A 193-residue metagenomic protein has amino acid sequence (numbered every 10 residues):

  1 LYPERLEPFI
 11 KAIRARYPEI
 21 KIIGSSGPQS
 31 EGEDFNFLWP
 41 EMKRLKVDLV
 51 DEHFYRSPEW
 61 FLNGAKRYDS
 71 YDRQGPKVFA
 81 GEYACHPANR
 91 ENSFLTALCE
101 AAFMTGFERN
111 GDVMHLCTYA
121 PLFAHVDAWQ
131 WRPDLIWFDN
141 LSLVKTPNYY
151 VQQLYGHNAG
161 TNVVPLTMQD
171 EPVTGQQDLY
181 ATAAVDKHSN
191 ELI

Functional and structural regions predicted by a protein language model:
L1-N110: Active-site neighborhood of glycoside hydrolase catalytic domains
W39, A183-V185: Replace "in large, NTP-powered and nucleic-acid-processing enzymes" with "in large, NTP-powered factors and other
G75-A181, H188: Aromatic/acidic polysaccharide-binding cleft in carbohydrate-active enzymes
N190-I193: Short, well-ordered beta-strand segments enriched in hydrophobic/aromatic residues
